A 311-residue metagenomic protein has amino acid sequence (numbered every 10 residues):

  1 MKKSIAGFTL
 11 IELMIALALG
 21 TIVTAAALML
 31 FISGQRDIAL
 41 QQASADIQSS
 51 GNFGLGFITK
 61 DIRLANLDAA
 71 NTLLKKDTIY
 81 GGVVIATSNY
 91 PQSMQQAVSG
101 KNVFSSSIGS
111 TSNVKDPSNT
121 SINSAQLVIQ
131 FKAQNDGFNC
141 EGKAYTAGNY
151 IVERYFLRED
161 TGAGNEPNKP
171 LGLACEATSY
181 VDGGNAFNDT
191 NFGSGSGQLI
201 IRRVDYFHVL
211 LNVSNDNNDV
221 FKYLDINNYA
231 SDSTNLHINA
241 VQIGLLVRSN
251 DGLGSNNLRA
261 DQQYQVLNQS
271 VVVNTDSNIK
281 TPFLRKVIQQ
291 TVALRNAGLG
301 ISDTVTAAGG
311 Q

Functional and structural regions predicted by a protein language model:
K2-L67, D303: Aliphatic-rich helix starts adjacent to a transmembrane/signal segment
Q41, G54-G244, N250-L284, Q289 (+1 more regions): N-terminal pilin/flagellin-like segments and related low-complexity appendage regions
